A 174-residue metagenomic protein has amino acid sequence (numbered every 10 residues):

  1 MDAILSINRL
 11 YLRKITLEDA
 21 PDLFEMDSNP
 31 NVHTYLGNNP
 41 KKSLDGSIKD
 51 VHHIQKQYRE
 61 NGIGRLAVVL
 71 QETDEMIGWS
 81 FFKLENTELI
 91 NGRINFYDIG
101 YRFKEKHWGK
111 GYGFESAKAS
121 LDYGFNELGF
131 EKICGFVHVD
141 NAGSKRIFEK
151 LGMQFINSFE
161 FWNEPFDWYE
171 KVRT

Functional and structural regions predicted by a protein language model:
M1-Y35, V69-T174: Acyl-donor (CoA/ACP) binding surface of acyl/acetyltransferases
H33-H53, G64-L66: Conserved GNAT-fold acetyl-CoA-binding loop/helix
G46, H52-Q55, K132, K171: Juxtamembrane helix-loop transition sites at the ends of transmembrane segments in multi-pass membrane proteins
Q57-N61: Short loop/turn motifs at secondary-structure junctions and domain boundaries
G62-G64, E131: Short coil/turn segments at beta-strand junctions that form active-site/ligand-binding loops
